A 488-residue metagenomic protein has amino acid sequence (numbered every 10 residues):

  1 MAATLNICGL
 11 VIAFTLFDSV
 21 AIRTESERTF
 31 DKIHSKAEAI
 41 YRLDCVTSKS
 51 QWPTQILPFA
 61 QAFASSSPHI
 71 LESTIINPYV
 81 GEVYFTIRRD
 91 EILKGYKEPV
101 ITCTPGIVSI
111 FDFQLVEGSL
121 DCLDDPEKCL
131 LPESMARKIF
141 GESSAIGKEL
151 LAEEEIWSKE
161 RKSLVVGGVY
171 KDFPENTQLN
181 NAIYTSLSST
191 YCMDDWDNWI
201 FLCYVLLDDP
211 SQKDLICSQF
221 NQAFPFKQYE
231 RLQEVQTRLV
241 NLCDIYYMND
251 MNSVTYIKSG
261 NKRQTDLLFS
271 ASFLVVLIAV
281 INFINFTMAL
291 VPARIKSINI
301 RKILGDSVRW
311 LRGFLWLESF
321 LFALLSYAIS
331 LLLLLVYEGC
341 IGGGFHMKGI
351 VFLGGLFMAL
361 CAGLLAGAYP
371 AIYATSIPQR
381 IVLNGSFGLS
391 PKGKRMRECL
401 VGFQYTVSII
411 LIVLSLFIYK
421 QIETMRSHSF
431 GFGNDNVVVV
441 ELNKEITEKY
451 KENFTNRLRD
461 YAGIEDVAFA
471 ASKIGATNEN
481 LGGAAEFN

Functional and structural regions predicted by a protein language model:
M1, H34, Q222-L274, A293 (+2 more regions): Membrane-helix entry/capping segments
M1-L5, I281-F322, S376-F387: Intracellular coupling helices
M1-S26, E38, R397-Q421, F432: Short, strongly hydrophobic transmembrane alpha-helices
T15-V20, R238, S319-Q379, I410 (+1 more regions): Small-residue-rich transmembrane alpha-helices
F17-I139, S143, E153-K162, Y419-N488: Structured, solvent-exposed hinge/loop segments at the ends of secondary-structure elements
R23-A37, A182-T190, E230-L232, M251-Y256 (+3 more regions): Short juxtamembrane loops and helix-capping segments at transmembrane helix boundaries of multi-pass membrane proteins
C103-E117, K128-G260, N456-N488: Mid-to-C-terminal secondary-structure elements that act as membrane-proximal/extracytoplasmic interface segments
V351, A368-V401: Feature of multi-pass inner-membrane transport and sensor proteins that recognizes transmembrane helices together
